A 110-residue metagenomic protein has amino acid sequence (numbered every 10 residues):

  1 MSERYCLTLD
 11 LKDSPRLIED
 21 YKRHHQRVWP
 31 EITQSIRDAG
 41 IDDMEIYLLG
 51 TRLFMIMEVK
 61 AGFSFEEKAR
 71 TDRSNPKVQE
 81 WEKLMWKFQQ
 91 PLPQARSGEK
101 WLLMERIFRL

Functional and structural regions predicted by a protein language model:
M1-E3, R109-L110: Basic/polar N-terminal segments that are highly enriched at the extreme N-terminus, encompassing both cleavable
R4-D10: Active-site-flanking beta-strand signature of metal-NTP-handling nucleotidyl enzymes and homologous cyclase-like
L11-D13, A61: Beta-strand elements of well-folded, non-transmembrane domains
R16, M55, S64-E66: Intrinsically disordered, low-complexity acidic/polar segments
L17-I41: Short amphipathic alpha-helical segments
T33-F54, E58-G62: Short, glycine- and small/hydrophobic-rich beta-strand elements in well-ordered beta-sheets
A39, K60-K100: An amphipathic, aromatic/His-enriched active-site/gating alpha helix that lines ligand/cofactor pockets
G98-L110: Charged phosphate-binding loop/patch that engages nucleotide di/tri-phosphates or the phosphate backbone of nucleic
